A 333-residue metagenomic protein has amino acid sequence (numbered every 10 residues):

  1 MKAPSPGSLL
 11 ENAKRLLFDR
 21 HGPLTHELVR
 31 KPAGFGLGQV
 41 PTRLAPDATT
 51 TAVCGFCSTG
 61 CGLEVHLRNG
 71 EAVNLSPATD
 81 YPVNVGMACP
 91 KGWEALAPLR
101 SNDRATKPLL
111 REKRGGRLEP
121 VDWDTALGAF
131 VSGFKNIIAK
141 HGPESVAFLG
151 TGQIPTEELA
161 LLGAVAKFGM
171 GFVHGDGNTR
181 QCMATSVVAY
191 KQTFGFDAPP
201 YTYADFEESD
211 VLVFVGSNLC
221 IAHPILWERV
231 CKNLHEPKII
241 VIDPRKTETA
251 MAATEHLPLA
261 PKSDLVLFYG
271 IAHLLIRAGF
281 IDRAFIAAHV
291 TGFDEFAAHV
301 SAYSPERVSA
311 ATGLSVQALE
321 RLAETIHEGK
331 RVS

Functional and structural regions predicted by a protein language model:
M1-A278, F296, R307, S315-L319: N-terminal export/assembly segments and adjacent metallocofactor-ligating motifs of anaerobic energy-metabolism
T106-L109, D282-T291, G313: Short alpha-helical "patches" and their helix-cap loops
H141-S145, I281-I286, S333: Flexible, glycine/charged-enriched surface loops at secondary-structure junctions
I271, A288-S333: Active-site phosphate/pyrophosphate-binding segments
